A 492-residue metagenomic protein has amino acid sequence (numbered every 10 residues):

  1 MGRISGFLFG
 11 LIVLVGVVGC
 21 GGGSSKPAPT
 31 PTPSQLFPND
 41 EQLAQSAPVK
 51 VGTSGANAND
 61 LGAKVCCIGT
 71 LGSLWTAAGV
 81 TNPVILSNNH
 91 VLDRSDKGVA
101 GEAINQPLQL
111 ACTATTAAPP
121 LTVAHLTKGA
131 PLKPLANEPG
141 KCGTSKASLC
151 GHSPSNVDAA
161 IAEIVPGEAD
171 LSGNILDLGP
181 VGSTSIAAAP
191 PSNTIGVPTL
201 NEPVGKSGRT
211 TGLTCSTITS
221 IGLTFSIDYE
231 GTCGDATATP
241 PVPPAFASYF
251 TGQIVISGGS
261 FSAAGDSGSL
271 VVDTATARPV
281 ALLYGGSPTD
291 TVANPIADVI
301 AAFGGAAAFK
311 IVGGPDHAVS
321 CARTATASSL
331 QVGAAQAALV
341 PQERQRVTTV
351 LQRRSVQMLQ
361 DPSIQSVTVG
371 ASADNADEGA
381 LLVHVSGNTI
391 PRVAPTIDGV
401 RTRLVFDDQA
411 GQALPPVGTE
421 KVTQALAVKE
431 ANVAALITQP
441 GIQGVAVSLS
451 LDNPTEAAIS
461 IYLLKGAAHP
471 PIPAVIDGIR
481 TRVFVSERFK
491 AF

Functional and structural regions predicted by a protein language model:
M1-F9: Bacterial N-terminal signal peptides that target proteins for export
G16-G19: C-terminal motif of bacterial Sec signal peptides marking the signal peptidase cleavage site
G21-S24: Bacterial signal peptide processing site
K26, A103, A111-H125, T251-G252 (+2 more regions): C-terminal subregion of chymotrypsin/trypsin-like serine protease catalytic domains
T32, F37-S248, V272-A275: Serine endopeptidase catalytic core focused on the charge-relay Asp
C66-T70, V80-N82, S155-A159, L213 (+4 more regions): Extracytoplasmic
N88-S95, L223, A264, A281-T289: Short beta->alpha transition motifs characteristic of CBS
Q365-T389, Q443-A467: Short glycine/threonine-rich beta-strand-turn micro-motifs
